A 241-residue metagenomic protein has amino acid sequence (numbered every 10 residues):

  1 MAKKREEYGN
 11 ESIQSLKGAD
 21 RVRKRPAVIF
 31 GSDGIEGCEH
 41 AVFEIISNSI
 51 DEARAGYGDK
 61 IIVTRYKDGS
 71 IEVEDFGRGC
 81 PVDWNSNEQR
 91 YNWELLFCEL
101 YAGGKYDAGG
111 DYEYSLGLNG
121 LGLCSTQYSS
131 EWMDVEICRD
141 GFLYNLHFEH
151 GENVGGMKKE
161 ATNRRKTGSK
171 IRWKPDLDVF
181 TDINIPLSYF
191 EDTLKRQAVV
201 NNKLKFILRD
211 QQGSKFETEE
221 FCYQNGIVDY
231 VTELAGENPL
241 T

Functional and structural regions predicted by a protein language model:
M1-F43, S86, E94-F97, G109: Bergerat-fold GHKL ATPase/HATPase_c domain
A2-S12, G69-N92, G103-E233: GHKL-type ATPase core
V22, N48, L194: Divalent metal-coordination and catalytic microenvironments
V28-D33, S49-I62, G103-S115, V135-E136 (+2 more regions): Active-site phosphate-binding and catalytic loops of NTP-dependent enzymes
I35-I61, G122-S129: Conserved ATP-binding N-box helix of the HATPase_c
S47-G77, P81-N85: ATP-lid-like helix-loop hinge signature
C98, A102: Glycine-rich, acidic and aromatic/proline-enriched surface loops and short helix-turn segments that act as binding
